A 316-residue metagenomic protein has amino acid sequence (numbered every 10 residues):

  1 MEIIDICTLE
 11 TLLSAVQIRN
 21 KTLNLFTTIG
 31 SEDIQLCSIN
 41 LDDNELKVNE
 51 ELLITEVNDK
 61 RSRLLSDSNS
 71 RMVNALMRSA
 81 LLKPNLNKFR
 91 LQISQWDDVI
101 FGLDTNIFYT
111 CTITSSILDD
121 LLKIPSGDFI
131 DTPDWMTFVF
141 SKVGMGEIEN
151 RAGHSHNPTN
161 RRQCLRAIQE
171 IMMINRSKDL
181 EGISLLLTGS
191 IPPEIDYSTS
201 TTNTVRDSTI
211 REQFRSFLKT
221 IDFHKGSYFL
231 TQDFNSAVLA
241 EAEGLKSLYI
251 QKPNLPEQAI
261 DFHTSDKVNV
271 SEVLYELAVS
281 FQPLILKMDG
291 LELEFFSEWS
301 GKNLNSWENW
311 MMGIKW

Functional and structural regions predicted by a protein language model:
M1-L103, I107-Y228, Q232-W316: Feature 3881 marks metal-assisted phosphotransfer/nuclease machinery and their flanking interaction elements
